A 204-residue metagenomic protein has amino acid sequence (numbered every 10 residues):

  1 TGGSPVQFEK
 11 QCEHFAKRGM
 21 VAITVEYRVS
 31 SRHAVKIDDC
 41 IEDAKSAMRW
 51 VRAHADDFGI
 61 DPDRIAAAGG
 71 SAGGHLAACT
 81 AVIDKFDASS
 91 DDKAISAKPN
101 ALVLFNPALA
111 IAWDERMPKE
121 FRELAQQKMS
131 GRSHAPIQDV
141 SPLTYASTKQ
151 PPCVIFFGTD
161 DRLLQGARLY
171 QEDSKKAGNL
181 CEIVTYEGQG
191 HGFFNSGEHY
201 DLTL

Functional and structural regions predicted by a protein language model:
G3-C12, I23-P62, S196-T203: Catalytic nucleophile-loop/oxyanion-hole region of alpha/beta-hydrolase and closely related hydrolase-like folds
H14-R28, A66, E182: A fold-wide structural signal in alpha/beta-hydrolase
S46-P118, I137-Q138: Primarily recognizes the serine-hydrolase "nucleophile elbow" in alpha/beta-hydrolase and SGNH/GDSL folds
A108, G158-D161, G188-G190: Acidic beta-to-alpha connecting loop that harbors the catalytic carboxylate
P142-Q150, G166: Conserved serine/cysteine hydrolase catalytic core
K149, V154-F157: Short beta-strand/loop motif that positions the catalytic acidic residue of the alpha/beta-hydrolase fold
R162-R168: Conserved alpha/beta-hydrolase "acid-adjacent" motif
K175-G192: Catalytic histidine neighborhood in serine/cysteine hydrolases with alpha/beta-hydrolase-type architecture
